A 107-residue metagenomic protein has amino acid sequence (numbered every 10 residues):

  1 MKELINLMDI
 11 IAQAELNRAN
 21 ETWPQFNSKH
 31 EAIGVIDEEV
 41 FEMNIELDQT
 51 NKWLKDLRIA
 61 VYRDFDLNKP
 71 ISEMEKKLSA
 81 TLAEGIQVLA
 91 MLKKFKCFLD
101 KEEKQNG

Functional and structural regions predicted by a protein language model:
M1-G107: Flexible "arm" and connector segments at domain edges
